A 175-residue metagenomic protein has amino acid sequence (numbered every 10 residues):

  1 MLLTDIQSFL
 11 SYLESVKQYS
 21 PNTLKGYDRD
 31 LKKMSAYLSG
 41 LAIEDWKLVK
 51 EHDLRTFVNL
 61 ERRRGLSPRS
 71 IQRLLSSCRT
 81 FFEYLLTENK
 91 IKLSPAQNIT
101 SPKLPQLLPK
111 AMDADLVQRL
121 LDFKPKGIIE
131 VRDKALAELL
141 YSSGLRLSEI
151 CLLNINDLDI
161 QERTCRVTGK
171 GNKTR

Functional and structural regions predicted by a protein language model:
M1-R175: Conserved catalytic core of the tyrosine transesterase superfamily
